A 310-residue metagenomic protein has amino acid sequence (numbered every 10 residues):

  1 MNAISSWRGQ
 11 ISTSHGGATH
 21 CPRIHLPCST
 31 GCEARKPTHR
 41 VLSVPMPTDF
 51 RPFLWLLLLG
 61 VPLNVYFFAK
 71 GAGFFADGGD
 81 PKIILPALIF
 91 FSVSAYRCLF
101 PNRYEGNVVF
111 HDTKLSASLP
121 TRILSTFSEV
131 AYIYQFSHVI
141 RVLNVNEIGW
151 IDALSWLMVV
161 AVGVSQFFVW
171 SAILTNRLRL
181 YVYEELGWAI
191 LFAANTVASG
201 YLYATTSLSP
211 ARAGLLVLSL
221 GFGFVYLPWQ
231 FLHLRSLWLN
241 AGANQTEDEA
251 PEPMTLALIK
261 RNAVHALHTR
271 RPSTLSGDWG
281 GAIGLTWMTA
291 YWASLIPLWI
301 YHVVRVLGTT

Functional and structural regions predicted by a protein language model:
V41-L63: Hydrophobic transmembrane alpha-helical segments in integral membrane proteins
P47, K114-F127: Short aromatic-rich membrane-water interface segments that cap or initiate transmembrane helices in multi-pass membrane
L58-F67, A198-T310: C-terminal transmembrane-bundle signature of multipass membrane proteins, characterized by strong activation on
N64-G73, C98-E105, R122-S155, G163-L174 (+1 more regions): Internal transmembrane alpha-helix with an interfacial aromatic "cap," most often the third helix
A76-I89, N146-V159, S209-L218: Membrane-interfacial loop-to-transmembrane alpha-helix junctions, especially the N-terminal start
F90-Y96, V159-S171, G223-W229: Aromatic-anchored segments of alpha-helical transmembrane domains
S94-P120: Helix-loop junctions on the outward
